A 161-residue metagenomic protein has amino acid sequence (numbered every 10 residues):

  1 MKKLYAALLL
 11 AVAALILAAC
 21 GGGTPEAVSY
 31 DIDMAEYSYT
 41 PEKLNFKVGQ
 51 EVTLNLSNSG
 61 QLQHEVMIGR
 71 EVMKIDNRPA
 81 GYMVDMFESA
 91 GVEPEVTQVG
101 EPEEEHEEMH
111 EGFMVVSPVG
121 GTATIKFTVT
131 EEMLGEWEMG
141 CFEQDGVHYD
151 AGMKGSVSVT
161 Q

Functional and structural regions predicted by a protein language model:
M1-L8: Bacterial N-terminal signal peptides that target proteins for export
I16-A19: C-terminal motif of bacterial Sec signal peptides marking the signal peptidase cleavage site
G21-G23: Bacterial signal peptide processing site
E26-V52: N-terminal edge beta-strand
S38, Q61, P94-G100, H106-Q161: Extracellular/periplasmic metallocenter environments
V52, G60-H64, M73-I75: Primarily extracytoplasmic ectodomains and periplasmic/lumenal surface modules that are beta-strand-rich
E65-G69, G140: Beta-strand signatures of extracellular beta-sandwich domains
V72-F87: Short aromatic-acidic-glycine turn motif
